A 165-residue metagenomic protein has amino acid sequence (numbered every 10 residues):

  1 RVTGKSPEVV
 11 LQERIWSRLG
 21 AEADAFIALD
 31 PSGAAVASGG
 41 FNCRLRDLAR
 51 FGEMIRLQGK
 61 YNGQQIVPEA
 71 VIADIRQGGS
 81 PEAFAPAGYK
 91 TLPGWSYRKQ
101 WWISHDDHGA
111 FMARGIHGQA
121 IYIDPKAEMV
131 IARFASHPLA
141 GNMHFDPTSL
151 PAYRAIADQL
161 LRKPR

Functional and structural regions predicted by a protein language model:
T3, P7, L11, R44-L48 (+3 more regions): Stable alpha-helical elements in mature extracytoplasmic
T3-G39, C43: Active-site helix/loop module of the DD-peptidase/beta-lactamase fold, centered on the serine-lysine SxxK catalytic
E8-Q12, W16, A49-R56, I72 (+3 more regions): Non-transmembrane alpha-helical segments in soluble domains of secreted/periplasmic/extracellular proteins
E22-A25, R76-V130: Active-site Gly/Thr loop motif
G33-A35, I55, G59, D107 (+2 more regions): Solvent-exposed loop/turn segments at secondary-structure junctions within structured extracellular/periplasmic domains
G39-K60, Q119-A135: Active-site-proximal alpha-helical segments within enzyme catalytic domains
E53, Y61-S80: A conserved catalytic-loop motif detector
A110-R165: Structured C-terminal helix/loop/strand segments within mature extracytoplasmic catalytic/sensor domains
